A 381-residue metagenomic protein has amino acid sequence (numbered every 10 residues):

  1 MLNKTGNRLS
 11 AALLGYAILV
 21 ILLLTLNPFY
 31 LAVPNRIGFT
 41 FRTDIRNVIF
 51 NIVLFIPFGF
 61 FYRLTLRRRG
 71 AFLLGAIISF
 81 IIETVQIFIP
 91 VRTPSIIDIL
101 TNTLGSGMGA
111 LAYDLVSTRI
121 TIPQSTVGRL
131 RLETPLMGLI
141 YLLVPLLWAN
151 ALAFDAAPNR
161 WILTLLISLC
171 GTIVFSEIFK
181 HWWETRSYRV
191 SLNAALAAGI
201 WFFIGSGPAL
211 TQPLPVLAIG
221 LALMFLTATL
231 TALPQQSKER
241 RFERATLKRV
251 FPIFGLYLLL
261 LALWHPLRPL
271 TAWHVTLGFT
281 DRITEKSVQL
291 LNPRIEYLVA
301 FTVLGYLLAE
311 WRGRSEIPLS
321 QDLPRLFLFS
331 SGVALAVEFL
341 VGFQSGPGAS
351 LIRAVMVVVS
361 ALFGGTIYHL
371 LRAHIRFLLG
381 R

Functional and structural regions predicted by a protein language model:
M1-I97, T103-R381: Bulky hydrophobic segments
